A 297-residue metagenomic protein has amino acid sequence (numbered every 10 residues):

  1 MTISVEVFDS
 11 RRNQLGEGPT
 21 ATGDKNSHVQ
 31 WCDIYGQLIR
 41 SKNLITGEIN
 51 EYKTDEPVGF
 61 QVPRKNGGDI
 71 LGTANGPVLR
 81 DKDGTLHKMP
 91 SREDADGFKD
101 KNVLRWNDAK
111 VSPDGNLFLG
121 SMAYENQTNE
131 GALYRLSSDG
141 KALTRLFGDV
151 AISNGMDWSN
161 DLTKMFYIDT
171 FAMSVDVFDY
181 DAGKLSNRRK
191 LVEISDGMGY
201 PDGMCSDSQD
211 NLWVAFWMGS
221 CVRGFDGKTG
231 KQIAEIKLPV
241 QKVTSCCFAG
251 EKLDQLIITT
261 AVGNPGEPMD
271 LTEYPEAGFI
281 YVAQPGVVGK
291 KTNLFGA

Functional and structural regions predicted by a protein language model:
S4-S10, G47-K53, L86-K99, K141-G148 (+2 more regions): A short beta-strand motif characteristic of beta-propeller blades
R11-N26, T54-T73, D96-N116, L146-K164 (+2 more regions): Beta-rich, blade/repeat-based domains predominating in secreted/periplasmic proteins but also intracellular
T22-D24, V29-Y35, D69-N75, L119-Q127 (+3 more regions): Conserved beta-strand positions in repeat-built beta-propeller and related beta-rich domains
L38-R40, G76, G131-Y134, S174-D176 (+2 more regions): A short loop-to-beta-strand structural motif that recurs across blades of beta-propeller domains
N43-G47, D81-T85, S137-K141, D179-K184 (+2 more regions): Short loop/turn segments that connect beta-strands within beta-propeller blades
D83-A123, Q127, G140-A142: Asp-box/WD-like beta-propeller blade repeats and closely related beta-sheet repeat scaffolds
S174, E193-K231: Loop/turn-rich, solvent-exposed surfaces of beta-rich toroidal or solenoidal domains
C247-A297: Blade-level signature of beta-propeller repeat domains, shared across WD40, Kelch, NHL, RCC1 and BNR/Asp-box propellers
